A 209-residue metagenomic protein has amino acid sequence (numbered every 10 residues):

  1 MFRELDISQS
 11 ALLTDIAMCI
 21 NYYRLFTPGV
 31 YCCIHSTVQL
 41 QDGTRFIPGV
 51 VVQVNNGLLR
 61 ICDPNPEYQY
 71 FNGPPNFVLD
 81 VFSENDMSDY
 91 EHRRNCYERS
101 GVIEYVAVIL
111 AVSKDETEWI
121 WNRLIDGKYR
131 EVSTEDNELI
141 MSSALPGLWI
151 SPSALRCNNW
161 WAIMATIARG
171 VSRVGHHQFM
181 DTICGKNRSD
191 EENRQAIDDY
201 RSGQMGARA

Functional and structural regions predicted by a protein language model:
M1-A209: Gly/Pro/Ser/Thr-rich low-complexity, intrinsically disordered segments predominantly at protein N-termini
